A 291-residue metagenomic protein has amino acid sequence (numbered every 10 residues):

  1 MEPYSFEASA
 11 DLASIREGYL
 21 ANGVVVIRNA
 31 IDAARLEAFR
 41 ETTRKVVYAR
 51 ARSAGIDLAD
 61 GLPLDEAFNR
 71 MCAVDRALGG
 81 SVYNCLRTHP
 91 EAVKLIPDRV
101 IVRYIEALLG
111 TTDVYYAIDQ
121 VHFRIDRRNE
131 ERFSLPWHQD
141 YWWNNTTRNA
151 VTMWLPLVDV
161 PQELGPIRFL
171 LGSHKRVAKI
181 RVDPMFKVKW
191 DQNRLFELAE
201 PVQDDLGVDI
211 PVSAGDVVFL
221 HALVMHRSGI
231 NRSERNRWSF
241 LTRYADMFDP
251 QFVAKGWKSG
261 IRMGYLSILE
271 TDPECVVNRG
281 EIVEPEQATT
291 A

Functional and structural regions predicted by a protein language model:
M1-A21, R28-W137, W143-N144, L266: Non-heme Fe(II)-dependent double-stranded beta-helix
S5, A49, S53-L58, A73 (+4 more regions): Non-heme Fe(II)/2-oxoglutarate
V24, R148-T152, L164, G207-D209 (+1 more regions): Extracellular structured ligand-interaction cores
I31-A33, F123-R124, W142, V160 (+3 more regions): Short, solvent-exposed loop/turn segments at secondary-structure junctions
V114, Q139-T146, L155-P166, G172-H174: Active-site region of the double-stranded beta-helix
W137-D140, W154-L155, D204-L206, V224-R227: Glycine-rich, charged/polar anion/phosphate-binding loops that engage phosphate groups from diverse ligands
N145-Q162, P211-A214, F219, R243-M247: Short, conserved beta-strand element in jelly-roll/cupin
Q162-M225: Double-stranded beta-helix
